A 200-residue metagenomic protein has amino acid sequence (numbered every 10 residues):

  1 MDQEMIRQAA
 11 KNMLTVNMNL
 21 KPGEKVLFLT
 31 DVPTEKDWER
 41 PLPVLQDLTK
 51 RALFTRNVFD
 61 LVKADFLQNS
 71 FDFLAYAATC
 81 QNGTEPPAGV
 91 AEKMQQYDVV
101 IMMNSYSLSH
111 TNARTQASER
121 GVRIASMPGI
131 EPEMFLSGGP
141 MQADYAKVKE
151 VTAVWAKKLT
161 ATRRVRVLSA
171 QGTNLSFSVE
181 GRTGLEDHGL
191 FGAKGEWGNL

Functional and structural regions predicted by a protein language model:
M1-L200: Active-site bordering "gate/hinge" segments that shape substrate access to catalytic or cofactor-binding pockets
